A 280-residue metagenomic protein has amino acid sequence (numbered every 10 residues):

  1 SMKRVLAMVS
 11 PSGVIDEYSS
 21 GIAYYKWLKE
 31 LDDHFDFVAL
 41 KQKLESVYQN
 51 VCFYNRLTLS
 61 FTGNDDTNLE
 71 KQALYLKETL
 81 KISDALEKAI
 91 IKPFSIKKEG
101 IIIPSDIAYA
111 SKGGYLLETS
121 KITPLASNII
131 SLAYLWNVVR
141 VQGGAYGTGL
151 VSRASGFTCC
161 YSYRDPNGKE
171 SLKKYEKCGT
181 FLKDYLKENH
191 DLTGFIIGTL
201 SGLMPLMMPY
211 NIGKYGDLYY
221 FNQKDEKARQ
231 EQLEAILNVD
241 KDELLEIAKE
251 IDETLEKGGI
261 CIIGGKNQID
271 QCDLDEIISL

Functional and structural regions predicted by a protein language model:
S1, V5, K77-T79, L150-M207: M16/insulysin-pitrilysin zinc metalloprotease superfamily fold
S1-P93, K98-I102, L116-L117, I196-L280: C-terminal regions of mature proteins
I82-A89, W136-V138, G147-T148, D184-E188: Acidic/polar loop patches that form or flank catalytic/metal-binding clefts of enzymes that bind anionic ligands
D106-Y109: Acyl/amide activation-and-transfer machinery of modular secondary-metabolite enzymes
Y115, S127-P166: A structural supersecondary motif
E118-K121, I129-L132, I251-D252: Acidic/histidine-rich
